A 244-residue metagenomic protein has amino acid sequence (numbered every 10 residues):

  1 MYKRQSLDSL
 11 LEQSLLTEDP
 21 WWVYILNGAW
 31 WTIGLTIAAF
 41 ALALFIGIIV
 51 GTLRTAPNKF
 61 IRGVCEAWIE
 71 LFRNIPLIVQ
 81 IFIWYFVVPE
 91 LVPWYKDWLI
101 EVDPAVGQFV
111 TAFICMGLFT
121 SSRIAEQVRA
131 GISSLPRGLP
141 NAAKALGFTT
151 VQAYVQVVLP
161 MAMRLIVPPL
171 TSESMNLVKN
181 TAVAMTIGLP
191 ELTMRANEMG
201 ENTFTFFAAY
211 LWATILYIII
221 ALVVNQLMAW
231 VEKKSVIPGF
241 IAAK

Functional and structural regions predicted by a protein language model:
K3-K244: Transmembrane alpha-helices and adjacent helix-loop boundaries
